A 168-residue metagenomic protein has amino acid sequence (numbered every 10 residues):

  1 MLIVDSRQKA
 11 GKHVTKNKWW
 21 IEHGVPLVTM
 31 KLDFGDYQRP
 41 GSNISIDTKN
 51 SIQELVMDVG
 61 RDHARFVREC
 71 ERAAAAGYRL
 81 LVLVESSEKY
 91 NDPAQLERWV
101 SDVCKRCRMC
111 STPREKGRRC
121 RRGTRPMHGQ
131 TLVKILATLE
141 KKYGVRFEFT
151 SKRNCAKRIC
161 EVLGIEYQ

Functional and structural regions predicted by a protein language model:
M1-G41, E54-Q168: Non-catalytic C-terminal interaction segments of nucleic acid-processing enzymes
I44-N50: Conserved catalytic cores of phosphodiester-cleaving nucleases, focusing on short active-site segments
